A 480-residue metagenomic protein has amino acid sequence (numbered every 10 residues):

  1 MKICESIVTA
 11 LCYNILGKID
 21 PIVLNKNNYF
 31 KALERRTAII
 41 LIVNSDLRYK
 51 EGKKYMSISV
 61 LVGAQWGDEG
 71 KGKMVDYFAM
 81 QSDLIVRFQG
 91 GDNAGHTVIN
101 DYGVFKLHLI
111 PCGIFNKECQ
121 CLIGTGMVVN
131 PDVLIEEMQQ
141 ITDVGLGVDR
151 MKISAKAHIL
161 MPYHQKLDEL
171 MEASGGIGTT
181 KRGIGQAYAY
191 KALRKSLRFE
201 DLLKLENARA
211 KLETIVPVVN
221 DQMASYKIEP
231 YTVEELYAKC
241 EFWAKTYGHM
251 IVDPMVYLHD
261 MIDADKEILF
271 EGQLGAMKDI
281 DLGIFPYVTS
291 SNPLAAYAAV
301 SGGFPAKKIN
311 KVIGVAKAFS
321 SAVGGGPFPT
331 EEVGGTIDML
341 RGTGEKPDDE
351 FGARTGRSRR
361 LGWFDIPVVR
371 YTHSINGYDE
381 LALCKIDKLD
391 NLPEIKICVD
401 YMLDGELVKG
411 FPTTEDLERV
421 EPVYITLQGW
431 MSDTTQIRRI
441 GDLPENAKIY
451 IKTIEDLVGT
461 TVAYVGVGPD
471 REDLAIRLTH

Functional and structural regions predicted by a protein language model:
T9-A10, A32, T37-A38: Ala/Thr-enriched low-complexity intrinsically disordered regions
Y29, T37-Y55: Short, Lys/Arg-enriched N-terminal segments with co-localized hydrophobic residues within the first ~10-30 amino acids
G52-H480: Non-transmembrane, aqueous-exposed alpha-helical and coiled segments at domain scale
